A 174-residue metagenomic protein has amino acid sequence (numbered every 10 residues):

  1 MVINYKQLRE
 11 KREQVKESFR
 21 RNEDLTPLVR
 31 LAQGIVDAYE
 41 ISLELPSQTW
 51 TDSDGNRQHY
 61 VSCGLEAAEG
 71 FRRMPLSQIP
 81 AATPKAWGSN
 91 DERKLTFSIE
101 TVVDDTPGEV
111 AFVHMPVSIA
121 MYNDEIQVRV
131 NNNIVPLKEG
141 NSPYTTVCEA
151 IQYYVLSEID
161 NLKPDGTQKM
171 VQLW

Functional and structural regions predicted by a protein language model:
M1, L8, E17, R21 (+5 more regions): Intrinsic-disorder-associated interaction segments
M1-L65: Charge-rich, low-complexity N-terminal segments
N4, L8-K11, V15, F19 (+4 more regions): Alpha-helical context
D37, T51-V117: Amphipathic, interaction-prone secondary-structure segments
P116-W174: Glycine-rich, aromatic-bearing surface loops/beta-hairpins
